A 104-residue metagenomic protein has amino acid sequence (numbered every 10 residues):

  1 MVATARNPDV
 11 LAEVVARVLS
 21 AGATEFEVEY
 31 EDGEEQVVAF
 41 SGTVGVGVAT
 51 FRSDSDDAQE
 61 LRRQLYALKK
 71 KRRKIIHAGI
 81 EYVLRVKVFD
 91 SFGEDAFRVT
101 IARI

Functional and structural regions predicted by a protein language model:
V2-I104: N-terminal "pre-motor" subdomain/linker immediately upstream of P-loop NTPase catalytic cores
